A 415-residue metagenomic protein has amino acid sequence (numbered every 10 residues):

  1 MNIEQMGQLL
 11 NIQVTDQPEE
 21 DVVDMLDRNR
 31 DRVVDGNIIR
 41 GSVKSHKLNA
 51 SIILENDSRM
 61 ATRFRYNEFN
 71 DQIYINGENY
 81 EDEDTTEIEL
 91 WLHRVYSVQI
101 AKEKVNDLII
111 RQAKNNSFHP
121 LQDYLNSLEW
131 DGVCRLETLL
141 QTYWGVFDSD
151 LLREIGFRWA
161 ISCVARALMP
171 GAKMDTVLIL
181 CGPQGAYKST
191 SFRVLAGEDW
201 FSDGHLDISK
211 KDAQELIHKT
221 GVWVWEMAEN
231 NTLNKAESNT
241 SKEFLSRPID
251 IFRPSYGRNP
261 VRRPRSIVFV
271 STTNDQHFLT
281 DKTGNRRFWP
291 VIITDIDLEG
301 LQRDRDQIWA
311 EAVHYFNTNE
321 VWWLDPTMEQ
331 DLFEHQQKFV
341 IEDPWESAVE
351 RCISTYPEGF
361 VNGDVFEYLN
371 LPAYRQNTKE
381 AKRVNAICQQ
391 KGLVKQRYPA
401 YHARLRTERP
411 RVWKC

Functional and structural regions predicted by a protein language model:
M1-R135, D150-E154, R375, K379 (+3 more regions): N-terminal nucleic-acid engagement/recognition segments and initiation subdomains in replication, restriction
Q112-T220, V361: P-loop NTPase catalytic core of nucleic-acid-dependent motor ATPases
Q214-T220, P254-T272: AAA+/SF3 P-loop NTPase mechanochemical coupling elements
W223-L245, L279-N285: Conserved AAA+/SF3 P-loop NTPase catalytic/coupling segment centered on the Walker-B
S238-V261: Conserved catalytic/switch belt of AAA+ P-loop NTPases
L279-L298: A short helix-turn-beta junction within AAA+ P-loop NTPase domains corresponding to the substrate/partner-engaging
I293-D295, E299, R303, G359-C415: Positively charged interface segments
T318-P357: Conserved alpha/beta core segments of nucleic-acid transaction machinery
